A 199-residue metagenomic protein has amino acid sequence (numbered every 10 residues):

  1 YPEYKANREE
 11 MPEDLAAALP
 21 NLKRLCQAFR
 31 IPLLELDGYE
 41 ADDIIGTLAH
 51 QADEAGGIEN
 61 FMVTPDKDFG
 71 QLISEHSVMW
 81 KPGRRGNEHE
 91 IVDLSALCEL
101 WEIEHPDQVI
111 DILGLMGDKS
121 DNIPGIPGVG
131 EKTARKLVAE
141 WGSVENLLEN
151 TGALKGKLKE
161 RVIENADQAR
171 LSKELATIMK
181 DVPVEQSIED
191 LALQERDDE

Functional and structural regions predicted by a protein language model:
Y1-V63, F69-D93, Q168-L171, T177-D198: Noncatalytic, basic helical substrate-engagement surface that gates or grips nucleic-acid strands
F29-I31, S74-V78, E88-E199: Non-catalytic nucleic-acid-binding/docking modules located in mid-to-C-terminal regions of nucleic-acid enzymes
T64-P65, A139: A conserved hydrophobic position in a structured secondary element of the catalytic/binding core that shapes
K67-D68, K132: Alpha-helix/helix-capping structural signal
